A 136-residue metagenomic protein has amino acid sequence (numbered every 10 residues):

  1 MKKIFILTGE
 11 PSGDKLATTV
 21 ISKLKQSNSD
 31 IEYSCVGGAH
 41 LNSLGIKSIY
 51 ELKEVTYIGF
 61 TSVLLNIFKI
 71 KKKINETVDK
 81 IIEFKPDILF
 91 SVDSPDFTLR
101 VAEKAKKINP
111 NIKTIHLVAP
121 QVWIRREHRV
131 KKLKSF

Functional and structural regions predicted by a protein language model:
K3-F136: Active-site and donor-binding regions of nucleotide-sugar-utilizing enzymes
